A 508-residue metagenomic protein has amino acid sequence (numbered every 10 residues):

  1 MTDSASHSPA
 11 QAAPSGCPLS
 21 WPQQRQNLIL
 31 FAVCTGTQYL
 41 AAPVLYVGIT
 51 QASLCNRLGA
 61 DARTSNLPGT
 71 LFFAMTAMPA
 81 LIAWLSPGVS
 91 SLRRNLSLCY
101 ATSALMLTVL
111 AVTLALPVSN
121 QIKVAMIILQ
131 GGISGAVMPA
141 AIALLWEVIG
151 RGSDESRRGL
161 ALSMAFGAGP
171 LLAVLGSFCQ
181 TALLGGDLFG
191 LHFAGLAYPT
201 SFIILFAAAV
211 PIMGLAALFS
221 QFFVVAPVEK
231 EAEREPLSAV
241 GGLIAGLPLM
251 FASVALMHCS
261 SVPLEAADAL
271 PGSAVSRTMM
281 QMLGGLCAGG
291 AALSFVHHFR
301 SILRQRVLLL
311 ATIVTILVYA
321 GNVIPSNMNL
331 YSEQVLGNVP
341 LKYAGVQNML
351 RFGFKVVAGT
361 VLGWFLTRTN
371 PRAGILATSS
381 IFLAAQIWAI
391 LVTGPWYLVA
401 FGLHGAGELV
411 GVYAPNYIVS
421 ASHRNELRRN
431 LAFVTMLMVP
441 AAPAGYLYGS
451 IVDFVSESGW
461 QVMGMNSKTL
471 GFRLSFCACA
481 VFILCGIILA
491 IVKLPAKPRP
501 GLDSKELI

Functional and structural regions predicted by a protein language model:
P9-M78, A83-S86, L256-A266, V307-N348: Helix-loop boundary and gating motifs at the non-cytosolic
A10-R25, A226-I313, L507-I508: Juxtamembrane intracellular "pre-TM" segments in multi-pass secondary transporters
L30-V44, G48, P68-A83, C99-S103 (+8 more regions): Substrate-agnostic recognition of the 12-TM MFS/MFS-like secondary transporter fold
L92-R94, A182-P211, A266-T278, V452-I483: A membrane-interface helix-boundary motif in multi-pass transporters
R94-L110, A373-W388: Structural signature of the two symmetry-related core transmembrane helices
A111-A115, P211-V224, W388-A389, S475-I508: Multi-pass alpha-helical transporter architecture, strongest for 12-TM Major Facilitator/SLC carriers used
V112-Q130, W388-A400: Helix-loop junctions at membrane interfaces in 12-TM secondary transporters
A373-G411: C-terminal transmembrane helical hairpin of 12-TM major facilitator-type secondary transporters
